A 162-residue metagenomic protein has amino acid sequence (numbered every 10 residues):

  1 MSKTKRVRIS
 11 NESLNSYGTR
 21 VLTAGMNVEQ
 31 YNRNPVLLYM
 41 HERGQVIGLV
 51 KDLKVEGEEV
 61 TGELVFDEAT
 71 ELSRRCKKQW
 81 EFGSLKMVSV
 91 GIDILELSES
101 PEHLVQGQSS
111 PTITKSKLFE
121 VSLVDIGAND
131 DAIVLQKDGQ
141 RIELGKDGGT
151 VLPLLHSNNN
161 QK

Functional and structural regions predicted by a protein language model:
M1-D147: Signature of dsDNA virion morphogenesis modules
E143-K162: Terminal short linear interaction segments
